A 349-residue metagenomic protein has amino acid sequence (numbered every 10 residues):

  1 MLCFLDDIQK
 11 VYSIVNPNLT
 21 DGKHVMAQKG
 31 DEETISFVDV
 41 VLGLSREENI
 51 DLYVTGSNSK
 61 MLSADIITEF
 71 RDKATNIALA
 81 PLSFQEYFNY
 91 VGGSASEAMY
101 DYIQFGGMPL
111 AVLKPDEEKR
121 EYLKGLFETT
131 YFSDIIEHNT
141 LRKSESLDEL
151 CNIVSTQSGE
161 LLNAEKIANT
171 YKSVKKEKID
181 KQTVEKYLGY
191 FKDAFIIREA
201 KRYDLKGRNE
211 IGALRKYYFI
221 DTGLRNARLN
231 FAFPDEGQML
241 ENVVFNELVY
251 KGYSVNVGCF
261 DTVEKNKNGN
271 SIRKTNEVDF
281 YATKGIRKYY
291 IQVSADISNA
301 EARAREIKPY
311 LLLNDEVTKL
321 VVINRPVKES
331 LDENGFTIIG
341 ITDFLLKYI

Functional and structural regions predicted by a protein language model:
M1-T34: Conserved P-loop NTPase "ATPase switch" module shared by AAA+ and STAND
K29-T34, G43-I66, F191: Sensor-1/coupling segment of RecA-like P-loop NTPase cores
E48-N49, S57-L161, E165: Interdomain motor-coupling "hinge/lid" segment immediately C-terminal to the ATP-binding subdomain of NTP-driven enzymes
S57-M61, V322-E329: Short, polar loop motifs at secondary-structure junctions
D116-K288: Accessory nucleic acid-recognition modules appended to NTPase machines
T283-N299, E306: Active-site ExK catalytic segment of metal-dependent nucleases
I297-P326: Basic, amphipathic alpha-helical patches used to engage nucleic acids or provide basic targeting signals, exemplified
R325-I349: Domain-level recognition of nuclease-like catalytic cores that cleave nucleotide substrates
